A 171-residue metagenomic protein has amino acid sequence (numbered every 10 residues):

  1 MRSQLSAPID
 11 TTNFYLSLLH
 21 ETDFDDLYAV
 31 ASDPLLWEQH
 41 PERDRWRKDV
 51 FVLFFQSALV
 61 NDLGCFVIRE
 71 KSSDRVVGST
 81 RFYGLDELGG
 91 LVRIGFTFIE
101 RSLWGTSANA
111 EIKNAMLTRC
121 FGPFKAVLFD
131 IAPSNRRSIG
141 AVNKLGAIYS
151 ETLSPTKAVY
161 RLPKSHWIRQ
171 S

Functional and structural regions predicted by a protein language model:
M1-G105, N114, T118-G122, A126 (+2 more regions): GNAT-family acyltransferases
A108-N109: Glycine-rich acyl-CoA binding loop
S134-E151: Conserved active-site alpha-helix within GNAT-family acetyltransferase domains
